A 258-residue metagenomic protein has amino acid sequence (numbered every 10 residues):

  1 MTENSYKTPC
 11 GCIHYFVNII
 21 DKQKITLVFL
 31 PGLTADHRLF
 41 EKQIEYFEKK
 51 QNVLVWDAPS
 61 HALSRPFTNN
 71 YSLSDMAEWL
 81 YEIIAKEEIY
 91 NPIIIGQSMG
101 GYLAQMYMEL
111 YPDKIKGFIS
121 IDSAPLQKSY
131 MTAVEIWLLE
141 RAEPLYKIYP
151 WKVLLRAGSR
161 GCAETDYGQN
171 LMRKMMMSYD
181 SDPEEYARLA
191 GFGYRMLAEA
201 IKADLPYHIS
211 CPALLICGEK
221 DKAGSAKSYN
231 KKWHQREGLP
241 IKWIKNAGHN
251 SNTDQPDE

Functional and structural regions predicted by a protein language model:
M1-C12: N-terminal cap/lid segment of alpha/beta-hydrolase-fold proteins
H14-P66: Conserved HGGG/HGGXW glycine-rich cap/lid loop of the alpha/beta-hydrolase fold
K42, M106-L110: Active-site signature of alpha/beta-hydrolase-fold catalytic machinery across serine- and Asp/Cys-nucleophile hydrolases
L54-I95: Active-site loop/oxyanion-hole signature of alpha/beta-hydrolase fold enzymes
G96-G100, A104: Gly/Ala-rich beta-loop-alpha elbow adjacent to hydrolase catalytic centers
E109, K116-I148: Flexible "cap/lid" loop of the alpha/beta hydrolase fold
S129-M131, I148-H208: Conserved alpha/beta-hydrolase catalytic His-Asp/Glu region
S210-A247, T253: Conserved loop-alpha-helix segment in the C-terminal half of the alpha/beta-hydrolase fold that carries the catalytic
